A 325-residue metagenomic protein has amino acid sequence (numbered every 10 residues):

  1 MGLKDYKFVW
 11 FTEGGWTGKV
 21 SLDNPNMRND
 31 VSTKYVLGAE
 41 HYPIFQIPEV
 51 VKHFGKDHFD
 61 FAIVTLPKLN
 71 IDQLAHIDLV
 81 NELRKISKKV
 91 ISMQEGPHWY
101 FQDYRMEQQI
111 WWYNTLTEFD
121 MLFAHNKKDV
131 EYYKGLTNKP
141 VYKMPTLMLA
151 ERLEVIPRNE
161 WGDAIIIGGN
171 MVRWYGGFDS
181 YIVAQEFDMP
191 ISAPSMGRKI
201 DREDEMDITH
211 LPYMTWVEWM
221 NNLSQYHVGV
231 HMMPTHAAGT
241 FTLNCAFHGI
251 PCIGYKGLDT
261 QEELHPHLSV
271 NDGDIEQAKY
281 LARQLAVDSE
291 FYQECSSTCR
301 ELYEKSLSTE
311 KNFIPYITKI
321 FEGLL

Functional and structural regions predicted by a protein language model:
V20-D30, V36, A150-D204, H210-W216: Conserved catalytic-core segment of nucleotide-activated headgroup transferases in glycan assembly
E40-Y132: Extended catalytic core of nucleotide-activated donor transferases of GT-like folds
D120-K134, N138-E154: Donor nucleotide-sugar binding/catalytic pocket of nucleotide-sugar-dependent glycosyltransferases
M206-L223, H236-A238: Conserved active-site histidine-acidic residue motif and adjacent donor-binding/catalytic loop of glycosyltransferases
M220, T242-H248, Q261: Short alpha-helical segment that forms part of, or immediately flanks, the ligand-binding pocket in carbohydrate-active
S224-A237, I250: Acidic donor-binding loop of glycosyltransferase active sites
Q261-R283: Change "using UDP/GDP/dTDP sugars" to "using nucleotide sugars
A286-E322: A charged, aromatic-enriched C-terminal amphipathic alpha-helix characteristic of glycosyltransferases across folds
